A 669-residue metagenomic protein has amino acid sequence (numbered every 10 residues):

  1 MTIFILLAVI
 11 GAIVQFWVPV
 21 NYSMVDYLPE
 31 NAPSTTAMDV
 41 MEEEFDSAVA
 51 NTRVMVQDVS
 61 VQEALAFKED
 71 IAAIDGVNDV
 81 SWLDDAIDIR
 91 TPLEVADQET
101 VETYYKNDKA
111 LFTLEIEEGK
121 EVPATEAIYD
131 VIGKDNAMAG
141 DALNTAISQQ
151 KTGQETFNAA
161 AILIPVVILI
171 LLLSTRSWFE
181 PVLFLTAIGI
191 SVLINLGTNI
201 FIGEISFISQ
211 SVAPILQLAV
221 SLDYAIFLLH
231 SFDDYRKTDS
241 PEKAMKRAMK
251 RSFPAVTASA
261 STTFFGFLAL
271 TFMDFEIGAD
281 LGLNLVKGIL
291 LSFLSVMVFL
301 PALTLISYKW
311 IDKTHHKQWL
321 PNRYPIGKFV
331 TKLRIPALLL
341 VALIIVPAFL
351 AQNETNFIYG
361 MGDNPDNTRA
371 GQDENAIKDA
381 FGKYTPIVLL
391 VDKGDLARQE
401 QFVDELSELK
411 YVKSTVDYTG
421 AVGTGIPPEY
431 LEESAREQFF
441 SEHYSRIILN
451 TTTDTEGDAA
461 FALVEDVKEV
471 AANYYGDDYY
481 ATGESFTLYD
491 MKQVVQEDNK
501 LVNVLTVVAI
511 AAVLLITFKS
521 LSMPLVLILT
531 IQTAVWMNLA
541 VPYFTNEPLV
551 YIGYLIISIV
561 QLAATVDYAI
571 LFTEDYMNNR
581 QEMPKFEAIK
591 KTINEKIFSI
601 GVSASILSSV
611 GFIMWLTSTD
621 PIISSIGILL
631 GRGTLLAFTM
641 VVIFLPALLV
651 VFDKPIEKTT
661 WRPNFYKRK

Functional and structural regions predicted by a protein language model:
M1-V20, G119-F357, A472-K669: Membrane-embedded transmembrane helical bundles of large multi-pass transporters/channels
P19-Y27: Membrane-interface helix-loop junction between the first two transmembrane segments
E30-T52, V56-A142, N356, G362-M523 (+2 more regions): Structured non-transmembrane domains adjacent to transmembrane bundles in polytopic membrane proteins
